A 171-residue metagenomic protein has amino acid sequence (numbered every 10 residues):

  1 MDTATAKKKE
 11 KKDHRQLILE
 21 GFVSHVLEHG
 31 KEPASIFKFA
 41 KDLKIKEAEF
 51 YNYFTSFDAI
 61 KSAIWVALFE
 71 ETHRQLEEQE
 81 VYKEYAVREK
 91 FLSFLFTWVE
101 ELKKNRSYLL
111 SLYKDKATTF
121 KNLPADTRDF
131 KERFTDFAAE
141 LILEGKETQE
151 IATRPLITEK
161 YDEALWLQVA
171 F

Functional and structural regions predicted by a protein language model:
M1-H25, H29: Basic, helix-initiating cap at the start of DNA-binding domains
D2, L17, E28-A63: Helix-turn-helix
S35, L110-Y113, R154: Short, hydrophobic secondary-structure boundary micro-motifs
F39-D42, A67, S111, D115: Short acidic/histidine-centered micro-motifs embedded in hydrophobic/aromatic stretches that mark compact functional
A63, E78-S111, T118, R128: Hydrophobic alpha-helical connector segments
V66-H73: Short, basic, alpha-helical segments at the C-terminal edge of helix-turn-helix-like DNA-binding modules
E84, E147-T153: Acidic/His metal-coordination segments adjacent to aromatic residues that form catalytic metal sites in metalloenzymes
L123-T148, E159-A170: Amphipathic alpha-helical packing segments from all-alpha helical-bundle domains
